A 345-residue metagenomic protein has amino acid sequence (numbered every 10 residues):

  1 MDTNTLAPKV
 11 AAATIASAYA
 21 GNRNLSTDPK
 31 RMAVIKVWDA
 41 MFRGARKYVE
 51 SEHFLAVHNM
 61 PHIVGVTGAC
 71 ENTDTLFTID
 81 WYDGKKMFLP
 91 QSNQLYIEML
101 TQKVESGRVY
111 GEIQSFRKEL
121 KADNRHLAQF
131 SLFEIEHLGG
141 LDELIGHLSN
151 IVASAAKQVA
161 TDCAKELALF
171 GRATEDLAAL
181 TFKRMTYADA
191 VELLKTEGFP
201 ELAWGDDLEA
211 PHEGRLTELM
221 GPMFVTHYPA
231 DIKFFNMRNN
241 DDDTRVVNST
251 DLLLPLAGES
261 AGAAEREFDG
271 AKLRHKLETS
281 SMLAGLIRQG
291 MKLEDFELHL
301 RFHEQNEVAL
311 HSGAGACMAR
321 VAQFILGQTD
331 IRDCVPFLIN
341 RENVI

Functional and structural regions predicted by a protein language model:
M1-L138, F302-H303, E307, Q323: Class II aminoacyl-tRNA synthetase-like tRNA-binding/catalytic domains
T5-A11, Y19-G21, V246, D251-A264: Polybasic, low-complexity association/targeting segments
W38, L141-S149: Short, charged, low-complexity patches
V49, I135, A190, V225 (+1 more regions): Conserved hydrophobic/aromatic pocket- or pore-lining residues that grip, position, or stack substrates in active sites
P61, N150-A257, K276-A309: Metal-assisted phosphate- and nucleotidyl-transfer catalytic regions
Q94-Y96, S115-R117, P229-I232, N240 (+5 more regions): Short, glycine-/Ser/Thr-/acidic-enriched flexible segments
F133-L144, L256-E259: A generic structural motif
A264, G270-I345: Active-site pocket scaffolds in enzymes
